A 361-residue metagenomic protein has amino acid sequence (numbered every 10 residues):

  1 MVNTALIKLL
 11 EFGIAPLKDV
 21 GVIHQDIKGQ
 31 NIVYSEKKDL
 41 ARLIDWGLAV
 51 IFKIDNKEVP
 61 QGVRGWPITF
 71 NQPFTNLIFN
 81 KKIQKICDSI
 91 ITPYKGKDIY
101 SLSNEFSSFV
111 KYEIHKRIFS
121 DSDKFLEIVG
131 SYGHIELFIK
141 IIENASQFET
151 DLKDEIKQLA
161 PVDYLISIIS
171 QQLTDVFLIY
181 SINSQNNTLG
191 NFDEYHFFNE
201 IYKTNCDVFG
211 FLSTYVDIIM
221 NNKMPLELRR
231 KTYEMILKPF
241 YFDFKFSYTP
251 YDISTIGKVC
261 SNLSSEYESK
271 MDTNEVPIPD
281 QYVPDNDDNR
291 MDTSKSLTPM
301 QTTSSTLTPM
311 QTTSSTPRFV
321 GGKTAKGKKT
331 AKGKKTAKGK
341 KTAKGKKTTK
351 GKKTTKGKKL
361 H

Functional and structural regions predicted by a protein language model:
M1-T4, D55-N56: Conserved structural core of kinase catalytic domains
N3-E11, A15: Conserved short alpha-helix within the protein kinase catalytic core
L17-E36: Catalytic-loop of the protein kinase fold
L40-R42, W46-N222: C-lobe/activation-segment region of protein kinase-like
Y241-V259: A conserved short helix/loop substructure at the end of the activation segment of eukaryotic-like protein kinase domains
I253-D272: Terminal C-lobe "cap" of eukaryotic-type protein kinase domains
E268-T308, T312-G322: Regulatory extensions appended to serine/threonine kinase catalytic cores
M300-S314, K323-T355: Long, intrinsically disordered low-complexity tandem-repeat segments
